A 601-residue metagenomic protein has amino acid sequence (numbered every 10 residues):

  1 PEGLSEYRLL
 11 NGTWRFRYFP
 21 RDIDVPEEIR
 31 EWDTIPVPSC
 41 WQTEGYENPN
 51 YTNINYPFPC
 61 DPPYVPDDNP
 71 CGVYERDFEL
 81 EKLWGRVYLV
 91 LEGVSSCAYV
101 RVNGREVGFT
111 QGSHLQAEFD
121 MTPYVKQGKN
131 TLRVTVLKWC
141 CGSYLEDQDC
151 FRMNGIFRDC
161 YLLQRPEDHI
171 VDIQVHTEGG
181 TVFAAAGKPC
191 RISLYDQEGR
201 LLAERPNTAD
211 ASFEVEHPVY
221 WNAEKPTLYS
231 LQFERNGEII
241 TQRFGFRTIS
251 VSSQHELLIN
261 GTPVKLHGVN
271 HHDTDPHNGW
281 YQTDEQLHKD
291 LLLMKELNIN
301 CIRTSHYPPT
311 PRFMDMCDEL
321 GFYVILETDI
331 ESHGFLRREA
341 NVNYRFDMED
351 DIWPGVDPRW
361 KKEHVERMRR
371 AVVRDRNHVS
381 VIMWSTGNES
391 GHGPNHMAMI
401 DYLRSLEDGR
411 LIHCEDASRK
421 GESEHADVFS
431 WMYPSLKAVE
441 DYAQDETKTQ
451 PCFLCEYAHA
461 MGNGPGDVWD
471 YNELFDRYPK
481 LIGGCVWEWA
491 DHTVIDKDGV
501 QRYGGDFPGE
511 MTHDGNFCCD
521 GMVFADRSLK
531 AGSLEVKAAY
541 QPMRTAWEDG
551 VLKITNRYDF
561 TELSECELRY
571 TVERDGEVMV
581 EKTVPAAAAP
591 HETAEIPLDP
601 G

Functional and structural regions predicted by a protein language model:
R8, R15-R21, Q42-E44, N48 (+6 more regions): Accessory beta-strand-rich segments of carbohydrate-active enzymes
V37, Q42-E47, T52-P57, R105 (+4 more regions): Extended substrate-binding grooves/exosites of carbohydrate-active enzymes
P70-L80, E167-V182, K537-G550: Extracellular ectodomain segments of secreted/surface proteins
Y74-R76, L115-F119, A209-F213, E592-I596: Short strand-edge motifs at loop-to-beta-strand transitions and within beta-strands of extracellular beta-rich domains
V100-V102, G180-P206, V551-A587, H591-D599: Beta-strand-rich binding/interaction modules
T110-S113, Y124-K126, N207-A209, P585-E592: Short proline/glycine- and polar residue-rich coil/turn motifs
V125-K129, A185-S253, G601: Extended acidic/polar, glycine-enriched regions that form or flank non-catalytic beta-rich accessory modules
F157-V175, R247-T262: Low-complexity, Pro/Ser/Thr- and charge-rich linker/hinge segments at domain boundaries
